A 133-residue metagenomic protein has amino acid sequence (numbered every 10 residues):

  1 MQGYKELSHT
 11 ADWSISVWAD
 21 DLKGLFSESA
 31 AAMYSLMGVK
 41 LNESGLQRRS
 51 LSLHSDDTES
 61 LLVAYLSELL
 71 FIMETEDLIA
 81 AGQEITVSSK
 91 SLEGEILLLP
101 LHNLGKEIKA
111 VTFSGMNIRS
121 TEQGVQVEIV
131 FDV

Functional and structural regions predicted by a protein language model:
M1-V133: Intrinsically disordered, low-complexity regions
